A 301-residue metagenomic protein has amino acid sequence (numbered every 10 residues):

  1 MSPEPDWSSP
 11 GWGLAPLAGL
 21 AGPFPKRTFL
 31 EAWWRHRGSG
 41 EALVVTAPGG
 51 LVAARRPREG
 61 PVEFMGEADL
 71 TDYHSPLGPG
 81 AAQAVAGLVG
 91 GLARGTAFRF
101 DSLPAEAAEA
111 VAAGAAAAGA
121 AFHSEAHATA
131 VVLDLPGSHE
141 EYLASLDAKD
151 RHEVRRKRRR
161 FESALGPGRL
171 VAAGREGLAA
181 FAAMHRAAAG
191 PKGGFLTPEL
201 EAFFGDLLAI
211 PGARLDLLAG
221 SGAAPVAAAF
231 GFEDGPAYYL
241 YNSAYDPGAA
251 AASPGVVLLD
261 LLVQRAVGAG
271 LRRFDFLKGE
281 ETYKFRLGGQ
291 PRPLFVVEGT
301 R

Functional and structural regions predicted by a protein language model:
S2-E63, L103-A130, P136-A251: A conserved beta-strand-loop-helix scaffold within acyl/acetyltransferase catalytic domains
V44, L294-V296: Conserved beta-strand scaffold positions in the cores of enzyme catalytic domains, especially in NTP/NDP-utilizing
P57-A126, G235-P291: Acyl-donor binding region in acyl/amide transferases
D134-L135, E298-R301: Short beta-strand-to-coil "C-cap" segments at the C-terminal boundary of structured domains/repeats, marking
G166, R292-P293: Secondary-structure boundary/capping residues
R286, V296-V297: Contiguous, function-dense segments enriched for cysteine-driven chemistry and partner/ligand-binding capacity
